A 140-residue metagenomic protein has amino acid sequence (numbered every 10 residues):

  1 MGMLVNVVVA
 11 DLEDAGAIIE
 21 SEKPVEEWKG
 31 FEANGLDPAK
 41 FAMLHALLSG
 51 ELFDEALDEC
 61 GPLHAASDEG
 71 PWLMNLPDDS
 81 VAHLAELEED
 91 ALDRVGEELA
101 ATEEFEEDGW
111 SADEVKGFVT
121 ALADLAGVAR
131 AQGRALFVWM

Functional and structural regions predicted by a protein language model:
M1-D124, V128-A131: Acidic (Asp/Glu-rich) sequence patches and key acidic residues that form negatively charged surfaces used
G133-A135: Short secondary-structure junction motifs
F137-M140: Short hydrophobic/aromatic patches at helix-to-coil boundaries
